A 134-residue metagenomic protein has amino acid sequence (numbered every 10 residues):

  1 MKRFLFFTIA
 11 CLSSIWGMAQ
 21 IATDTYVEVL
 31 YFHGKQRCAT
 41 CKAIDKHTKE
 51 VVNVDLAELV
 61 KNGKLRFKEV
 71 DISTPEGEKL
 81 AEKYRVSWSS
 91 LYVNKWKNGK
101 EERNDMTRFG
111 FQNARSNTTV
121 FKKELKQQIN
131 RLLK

Functional and structural regions predicted by a protein language model:
M1-T23: Bacterial Sec-dependent N-terminal signal peptides
T23-V54: Local sequence-structure signature of Cys/Sec-based thiol-disulfide redox active-site neighborhoods
G34-C41, D45, T74, A114-K122: Solvent-exposed, acidic/flexible segments
K49, N53-A57, N130-K134: Sec-exported extracytoplasmic/periplasmic mature domains
V60-E76: Thiol-based oxidoreductase modules, predominantly thioredoxin-like and allied folds used for disulfide exchange
P75-N98, D105-T107: Structural alpha/beta surface segment adjacent to cysteine/selenocysteine redox centers across thiol/disulfide enzymes
V93-K134: Non-catalytic, surface beta->alpha helical segment in thiol-disulfide oxidoreductase systems
